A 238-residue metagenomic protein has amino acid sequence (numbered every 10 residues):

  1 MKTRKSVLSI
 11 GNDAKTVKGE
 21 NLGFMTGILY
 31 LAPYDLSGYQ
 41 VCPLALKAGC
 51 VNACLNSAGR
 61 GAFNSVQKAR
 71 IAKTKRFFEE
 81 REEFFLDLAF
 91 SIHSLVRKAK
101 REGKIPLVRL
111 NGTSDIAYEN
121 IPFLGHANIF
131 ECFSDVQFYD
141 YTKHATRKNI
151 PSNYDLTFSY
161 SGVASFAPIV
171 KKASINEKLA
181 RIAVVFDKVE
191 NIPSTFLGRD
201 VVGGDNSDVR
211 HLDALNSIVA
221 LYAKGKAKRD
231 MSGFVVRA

Functional and structural regions predicted by a protein language model:
M1-A238: Class I S-adenosyl-L-methionine
